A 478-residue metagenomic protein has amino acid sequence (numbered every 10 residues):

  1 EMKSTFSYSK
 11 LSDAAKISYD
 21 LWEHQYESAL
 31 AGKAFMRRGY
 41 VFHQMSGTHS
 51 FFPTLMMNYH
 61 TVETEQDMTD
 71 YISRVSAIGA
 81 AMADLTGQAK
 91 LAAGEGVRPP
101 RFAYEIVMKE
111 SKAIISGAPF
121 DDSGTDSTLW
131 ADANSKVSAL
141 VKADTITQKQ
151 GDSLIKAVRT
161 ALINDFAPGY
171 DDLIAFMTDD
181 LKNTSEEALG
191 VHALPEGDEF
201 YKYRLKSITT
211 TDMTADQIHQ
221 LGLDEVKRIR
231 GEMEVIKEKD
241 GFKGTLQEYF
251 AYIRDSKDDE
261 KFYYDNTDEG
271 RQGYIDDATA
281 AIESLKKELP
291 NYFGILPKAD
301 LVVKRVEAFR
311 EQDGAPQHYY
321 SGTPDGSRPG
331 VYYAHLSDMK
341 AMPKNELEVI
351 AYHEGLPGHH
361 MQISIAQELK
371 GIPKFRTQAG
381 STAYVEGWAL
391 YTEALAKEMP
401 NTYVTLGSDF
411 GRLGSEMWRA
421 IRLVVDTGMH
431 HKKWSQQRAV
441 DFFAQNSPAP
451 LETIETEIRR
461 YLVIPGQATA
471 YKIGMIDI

Functional and structural regions predicted by a protein language model:
E1-I478: N-terminal maturation segment of proteins
